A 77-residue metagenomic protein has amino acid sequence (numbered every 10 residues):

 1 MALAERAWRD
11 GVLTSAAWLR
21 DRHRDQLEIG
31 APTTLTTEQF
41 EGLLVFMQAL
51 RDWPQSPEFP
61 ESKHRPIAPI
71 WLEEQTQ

Functional and structural regions predicted by a protein language model:
M1-Q77: A preference for well-ordered globular domain cores that mediate specific macromolecular interactions or catalysis
